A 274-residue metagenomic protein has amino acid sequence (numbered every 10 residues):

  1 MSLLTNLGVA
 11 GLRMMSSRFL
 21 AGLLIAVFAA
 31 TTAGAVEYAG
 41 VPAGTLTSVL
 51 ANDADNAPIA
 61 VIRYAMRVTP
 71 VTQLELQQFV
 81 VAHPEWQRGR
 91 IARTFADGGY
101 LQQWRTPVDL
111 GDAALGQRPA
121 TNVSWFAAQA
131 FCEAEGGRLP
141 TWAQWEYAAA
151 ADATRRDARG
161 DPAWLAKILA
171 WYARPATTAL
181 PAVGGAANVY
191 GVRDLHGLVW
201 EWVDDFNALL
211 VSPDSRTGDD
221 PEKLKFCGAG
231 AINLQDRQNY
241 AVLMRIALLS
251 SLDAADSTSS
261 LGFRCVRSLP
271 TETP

Functional and structural regions predicted by a protein language model:
L3-A21: Bacterial N-terminal signal peptides that target proteins for export
L20-A30: Bacterial N-terminal signal peptides
A35-E37, I62, R118-P119, V123-W125 (+3 more regions): Disulfide-stabilized, aromatic/cysteine-rich ligand-recognition loop
T47-D55, Q73-Q78, Q87-R88, L234-Y240 (+1 more regions): Short, solvent-exposed loop/turn elements at domain surfaces
L50-A51, F206-D214: Cytochrome P450 core scaffold surrounding the K-helix E-X-X-R motif and the conserved "meander" helix-loop region
R63-W164, R267-T271: Active-site microenvironments of metalloenzymes and redox enzymes
L169-H196: Short, well-ordered junction/capping motifs at the entry into regular secondary structure
